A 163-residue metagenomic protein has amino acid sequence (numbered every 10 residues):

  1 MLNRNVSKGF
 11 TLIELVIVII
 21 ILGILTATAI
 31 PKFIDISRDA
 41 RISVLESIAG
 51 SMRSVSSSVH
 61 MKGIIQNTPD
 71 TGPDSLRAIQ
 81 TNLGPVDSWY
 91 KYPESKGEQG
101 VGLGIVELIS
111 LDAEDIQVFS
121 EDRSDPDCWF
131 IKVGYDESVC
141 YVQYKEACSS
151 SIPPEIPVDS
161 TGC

Functional and structural regions predicted by a protein language model:
M1-A40, V44, S51: N-terminal single-pass transmembrane signal-anchor helix
R4, S58-K62, P73: Short alpha-helix boundary/capping motifs
V16-I19, T28, S56-S58, L83 (+2 more regions): Functionally constrained cores in energy, signaling, and assembly domains
A40-N67: Membrane-proximal N-terminal amphipathic helix
I64-C163: Periplasmic/extracellular, small/polar-rich flexible segments of pilin-like filament-forming proteins
